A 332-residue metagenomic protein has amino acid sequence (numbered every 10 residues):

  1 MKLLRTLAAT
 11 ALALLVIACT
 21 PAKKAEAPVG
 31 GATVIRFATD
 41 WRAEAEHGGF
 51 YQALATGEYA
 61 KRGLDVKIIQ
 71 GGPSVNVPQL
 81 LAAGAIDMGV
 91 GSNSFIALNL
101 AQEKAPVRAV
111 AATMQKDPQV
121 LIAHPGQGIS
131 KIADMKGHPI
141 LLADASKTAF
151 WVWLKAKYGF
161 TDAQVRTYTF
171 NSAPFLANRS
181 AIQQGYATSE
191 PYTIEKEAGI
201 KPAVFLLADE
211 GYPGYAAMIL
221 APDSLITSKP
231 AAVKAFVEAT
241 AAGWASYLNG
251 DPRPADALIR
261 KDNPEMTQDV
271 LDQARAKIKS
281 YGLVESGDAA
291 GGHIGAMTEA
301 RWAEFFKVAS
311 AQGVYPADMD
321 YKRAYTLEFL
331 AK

Functional and structural regions predicted by a protein language model:
M1-A8: Bacterial N-terminal signal peptides that target proteins for export
L15-A18: C-terminal motif of bacterial Sec signal peptides marking the signal peptidase cleavage site
T20-K23: Bacterial signal peptide processing site
A27-Y168, S172-A177, A181-T188: Short, glycine-/small- and polar/acidic-enriched structural segments that line small-molecule recognition paths
V107-M114, Q164-V165, I200-G214, S224: Short beta-strand->loop
Q119-I129, Y215-A231: A bilobed periplasmic-binding-protein/Venus flytrap-type ligand-binding module shared by bacterial periplasmic
T227-Q312: Secondary-structure end/capping motifs
E299-K332: Conserved C-terminal helix/tail region of periplasmic/extracytoplasmic solute-binding proteins
